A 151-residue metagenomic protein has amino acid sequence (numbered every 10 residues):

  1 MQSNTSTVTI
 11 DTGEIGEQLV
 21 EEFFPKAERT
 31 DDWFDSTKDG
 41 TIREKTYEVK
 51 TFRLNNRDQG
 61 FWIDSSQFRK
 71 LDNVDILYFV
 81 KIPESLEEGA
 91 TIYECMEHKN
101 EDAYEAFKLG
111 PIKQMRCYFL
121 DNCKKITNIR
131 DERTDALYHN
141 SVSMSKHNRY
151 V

Functional and structural regions predicted by a protein language model:
M1-T46, K50-V151: Nucleic-acid endonuclease domains
